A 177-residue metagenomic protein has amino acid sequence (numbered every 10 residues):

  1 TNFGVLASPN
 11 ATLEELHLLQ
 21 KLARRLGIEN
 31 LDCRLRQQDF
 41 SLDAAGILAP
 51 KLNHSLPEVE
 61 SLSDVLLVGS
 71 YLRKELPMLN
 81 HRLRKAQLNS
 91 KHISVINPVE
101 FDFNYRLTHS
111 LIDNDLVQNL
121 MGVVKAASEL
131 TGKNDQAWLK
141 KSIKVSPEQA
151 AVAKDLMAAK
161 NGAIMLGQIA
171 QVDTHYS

Functional and structural regions predicted by a protein language model:
T1-S177: Catalytic alpha/large subunits of respiratory electron-transfer oxidoreductases, centered on bis-MGD molybdoenzymes
